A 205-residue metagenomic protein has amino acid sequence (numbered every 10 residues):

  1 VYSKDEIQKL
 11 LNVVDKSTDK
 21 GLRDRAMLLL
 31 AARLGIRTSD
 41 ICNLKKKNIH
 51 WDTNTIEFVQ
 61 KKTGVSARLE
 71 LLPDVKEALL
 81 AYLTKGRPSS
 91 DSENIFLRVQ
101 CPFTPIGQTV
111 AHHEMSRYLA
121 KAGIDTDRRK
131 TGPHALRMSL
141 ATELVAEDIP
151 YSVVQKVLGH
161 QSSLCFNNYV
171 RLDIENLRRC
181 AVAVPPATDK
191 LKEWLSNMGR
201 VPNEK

Functional and structural regions predicted by a protein language model:
V1-V13, V59, L97-T104: Flexible interdomain linker/hinge and immediately adjacent N-terminus of the catalytic tyrosine-recombinase domain
E6-T38, K62: Basic, Lys/Arg- and aromatic-enriched nucleic-acid-binding interface segment
D15-S17, L69, H113-K156: Short, basic (Lys/Arg/His-rich) helix/loop patches that form interaction surfaces in the mid-to-C-terminal regions
A31, C42, Q155: The alpha-helix within a helix-turn-helix
L34-S39, N43-L80, L164: Conserved tyrosine-mediated DNA breakage-rejoining catalytic core shared by Y-recombinases
Q60, L158-A183: Catalytic-site neighborhood detector that most strongly recognizes the C-terminal catalytic loop/helix of tyrosine
T63-L80, E93-S116: C-terminal catalytic core of Y-nucleophile DNA break-rejoin enzymes
V184-K205: C-terminal secondary-structure termini that scaffold catalytic or DNA-interacting sites
